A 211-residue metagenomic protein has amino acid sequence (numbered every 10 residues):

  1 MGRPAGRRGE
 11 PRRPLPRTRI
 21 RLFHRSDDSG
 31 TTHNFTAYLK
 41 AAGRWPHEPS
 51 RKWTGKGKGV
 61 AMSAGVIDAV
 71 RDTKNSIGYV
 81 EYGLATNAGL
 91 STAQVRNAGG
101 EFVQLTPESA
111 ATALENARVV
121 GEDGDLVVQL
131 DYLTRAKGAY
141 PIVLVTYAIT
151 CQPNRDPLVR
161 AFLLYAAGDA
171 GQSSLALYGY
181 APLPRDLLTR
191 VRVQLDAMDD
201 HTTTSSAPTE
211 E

Functional and structural regions predicted by a protein language model:
M1-E211: Flexible loop/hinge segments at secondary-structure junctions
